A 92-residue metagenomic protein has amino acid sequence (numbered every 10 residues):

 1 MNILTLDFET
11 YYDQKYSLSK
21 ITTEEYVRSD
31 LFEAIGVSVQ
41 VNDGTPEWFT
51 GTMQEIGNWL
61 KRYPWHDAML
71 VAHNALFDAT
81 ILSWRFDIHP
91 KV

Functional and structural regions predicted by a protein language model:
I3-L4, S17-K20, R28, F32-V92: Conserved DEDDh/DEDDy metal-dependent 3′-5′ exonuclease domain
F8-Y16: Short acidic, Gly/Ser-rich segments with clustered Asp/Glu that frequently serve as metal-coordination loops in enzyme
